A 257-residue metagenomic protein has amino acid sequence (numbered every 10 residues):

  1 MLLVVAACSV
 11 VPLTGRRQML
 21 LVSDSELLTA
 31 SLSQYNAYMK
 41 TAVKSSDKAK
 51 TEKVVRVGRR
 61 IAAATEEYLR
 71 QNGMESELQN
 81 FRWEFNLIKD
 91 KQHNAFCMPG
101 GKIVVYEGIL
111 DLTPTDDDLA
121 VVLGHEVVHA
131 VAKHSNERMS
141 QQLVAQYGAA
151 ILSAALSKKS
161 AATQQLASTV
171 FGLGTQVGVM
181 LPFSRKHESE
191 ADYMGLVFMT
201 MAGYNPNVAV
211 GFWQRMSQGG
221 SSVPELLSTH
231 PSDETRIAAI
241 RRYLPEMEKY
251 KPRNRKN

Functional and structural regions predicted by a protein language model:
M1-C8: Sec-dependent bacterial lipoprotein signal peptides
C8-N257: A Zn2+-metalloprotease active-site environment signal
